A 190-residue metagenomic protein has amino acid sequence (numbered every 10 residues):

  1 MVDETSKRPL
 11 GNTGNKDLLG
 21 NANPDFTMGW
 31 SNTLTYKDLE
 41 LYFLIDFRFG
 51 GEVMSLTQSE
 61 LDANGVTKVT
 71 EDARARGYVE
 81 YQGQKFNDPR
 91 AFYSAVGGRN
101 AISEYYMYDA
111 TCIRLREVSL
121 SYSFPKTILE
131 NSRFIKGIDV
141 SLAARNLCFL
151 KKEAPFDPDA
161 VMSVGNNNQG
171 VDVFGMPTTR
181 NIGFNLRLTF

Functional and structural regions predicted by a protein language model:
M1-A22, D62: Conserved small-residue
F26, K37-L39, T111, F134-I138 (+1 more regions): Outer-envelope beta-barrel architecture signal
G29-S31, E117-S121, G183-N185: Membrane-embedded beta-strand positions in outer-membrane beta-barrel channels/transporters
T35, D46-R48, A143-L147, T189: Outer-membrane beta-barrel pore domains and translocons
D38-F43, T127-I128: Repeated loop/turn-to-beta-strand initiation elements of outer-membrane beta-barrel proteins
F43, V140-L142, L186: Membrane-embedded beta-strand positions of outer-membrane beta-barrel proteins
R48-D139, A143-A144: Extracytoplasmic gating/loop element in the C-terminal half of outer-membrane beta-barrel translocons and assembly
A73-R76, Q82-Q84, N100, K151-F190: C-terminal beta-signal and terminal closure region of outer-membrane beta-barrel proteins
